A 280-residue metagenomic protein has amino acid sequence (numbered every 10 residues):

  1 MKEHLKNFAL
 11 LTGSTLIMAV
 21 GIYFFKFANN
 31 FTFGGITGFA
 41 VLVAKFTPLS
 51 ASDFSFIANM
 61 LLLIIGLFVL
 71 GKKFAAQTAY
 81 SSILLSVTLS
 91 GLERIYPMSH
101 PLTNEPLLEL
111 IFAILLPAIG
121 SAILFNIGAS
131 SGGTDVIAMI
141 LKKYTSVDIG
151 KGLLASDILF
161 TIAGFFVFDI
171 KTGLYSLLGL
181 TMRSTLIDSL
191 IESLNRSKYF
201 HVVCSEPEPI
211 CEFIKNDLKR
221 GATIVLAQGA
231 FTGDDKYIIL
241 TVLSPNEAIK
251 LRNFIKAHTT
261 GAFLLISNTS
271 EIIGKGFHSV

Functional and structural regions predicted by a protein language model:
M1-E206, D217: Core subunits and conserved enzymes of cellular information-processing and envelope-translocation systems across
F46, I119, V147, L153-S156 (+3 more regions): Positively charged, small/polar-rich N-terminal and surface patches that mediate targeting and assembly and bind
